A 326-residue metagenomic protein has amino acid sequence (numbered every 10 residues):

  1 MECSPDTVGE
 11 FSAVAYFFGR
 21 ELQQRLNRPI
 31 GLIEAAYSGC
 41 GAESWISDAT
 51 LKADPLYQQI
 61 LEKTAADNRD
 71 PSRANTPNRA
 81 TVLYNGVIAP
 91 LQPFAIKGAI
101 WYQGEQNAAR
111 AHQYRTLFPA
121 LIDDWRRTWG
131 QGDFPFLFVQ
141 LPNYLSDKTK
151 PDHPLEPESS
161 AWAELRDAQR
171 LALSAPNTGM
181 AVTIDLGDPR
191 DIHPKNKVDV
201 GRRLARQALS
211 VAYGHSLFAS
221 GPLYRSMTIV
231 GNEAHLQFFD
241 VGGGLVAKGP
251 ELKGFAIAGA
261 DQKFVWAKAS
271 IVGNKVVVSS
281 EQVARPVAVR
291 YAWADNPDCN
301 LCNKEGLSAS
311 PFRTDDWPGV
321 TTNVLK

Functional and structural regions predicted by a protein language model:
M1-K326: Cell-envelope and extracellular/periplasmic
